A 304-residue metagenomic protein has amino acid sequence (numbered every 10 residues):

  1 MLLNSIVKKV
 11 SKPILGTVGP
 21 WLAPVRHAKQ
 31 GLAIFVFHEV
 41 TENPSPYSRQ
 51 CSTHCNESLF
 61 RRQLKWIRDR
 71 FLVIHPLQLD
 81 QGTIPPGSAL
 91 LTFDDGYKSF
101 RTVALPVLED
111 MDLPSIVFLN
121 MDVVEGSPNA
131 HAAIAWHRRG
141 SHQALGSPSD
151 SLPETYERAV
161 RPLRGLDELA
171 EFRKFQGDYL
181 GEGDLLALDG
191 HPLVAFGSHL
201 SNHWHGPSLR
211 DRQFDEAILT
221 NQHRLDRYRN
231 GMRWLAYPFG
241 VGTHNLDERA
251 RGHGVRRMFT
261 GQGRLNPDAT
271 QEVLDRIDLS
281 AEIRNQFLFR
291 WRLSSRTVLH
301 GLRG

Functional and structural regions predicted by a protein language model:
M1-T92, S99, H191, S208-G304: C-terminal active-site subregion of NodB/CE4 polysaccharide deacetylases
T41, E109-V241, Q271-L274: Metal-dependent polysaccharide deacetylase catalytic core of the NodB/CE4 family, i.e., the active-site-bearing domain
T92-F93, G197: Generic enzyme active-site microenvironment
D94-D95, R101, M111: Conserved beta-strand->loop/alpha-helix structural units within folded catalytic cores of enzymes with alpha/beta
Y97-K98, N202: Short, glycine/acidic-enriched loop or turn micro-motifs at the edges of active sites
V107-D110, H253: Glycine-rich, phosphate-binding/catalytic loops in enzymes
